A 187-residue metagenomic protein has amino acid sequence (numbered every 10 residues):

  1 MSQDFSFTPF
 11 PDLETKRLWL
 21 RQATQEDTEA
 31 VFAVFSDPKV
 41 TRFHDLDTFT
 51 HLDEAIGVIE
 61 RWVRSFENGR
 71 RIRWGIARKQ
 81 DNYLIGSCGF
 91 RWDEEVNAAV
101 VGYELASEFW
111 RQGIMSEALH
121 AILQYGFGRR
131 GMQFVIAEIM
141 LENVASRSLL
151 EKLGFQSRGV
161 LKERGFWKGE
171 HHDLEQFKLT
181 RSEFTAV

Functional and structural regions predicted by a protein language model:
M1-T41, R73, A77-V187: Acyl-donor (CoA/ACP) binding surface of acyl/acetyltransferases
F35, H44, F66-E67: Hydrophobic residues in alpha-helical segments
K39-R61, I72-W74: Conserved GNAT-fold acetyl-CoA-binding loop/helix
H51-D53, F66, F184: A short hydrophobic/aromatic micro-motif that marks alpha-helical segments and, especially, helix-coil
R61-S65, Y125: A generic secondary-structure signal
R64-R70, F155: Short loop/turn motifs at secondary-structure junctions and domain boundaries
